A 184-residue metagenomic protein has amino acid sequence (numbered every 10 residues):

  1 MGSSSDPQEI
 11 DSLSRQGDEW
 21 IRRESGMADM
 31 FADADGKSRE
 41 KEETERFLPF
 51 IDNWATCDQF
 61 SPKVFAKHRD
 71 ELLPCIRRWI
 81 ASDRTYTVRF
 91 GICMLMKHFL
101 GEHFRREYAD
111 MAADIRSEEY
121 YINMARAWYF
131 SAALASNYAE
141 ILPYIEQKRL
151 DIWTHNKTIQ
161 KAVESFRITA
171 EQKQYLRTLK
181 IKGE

Functional and structural regions predicted by a protein language model:
M1-E184: Alpha-helical scaffold domains
